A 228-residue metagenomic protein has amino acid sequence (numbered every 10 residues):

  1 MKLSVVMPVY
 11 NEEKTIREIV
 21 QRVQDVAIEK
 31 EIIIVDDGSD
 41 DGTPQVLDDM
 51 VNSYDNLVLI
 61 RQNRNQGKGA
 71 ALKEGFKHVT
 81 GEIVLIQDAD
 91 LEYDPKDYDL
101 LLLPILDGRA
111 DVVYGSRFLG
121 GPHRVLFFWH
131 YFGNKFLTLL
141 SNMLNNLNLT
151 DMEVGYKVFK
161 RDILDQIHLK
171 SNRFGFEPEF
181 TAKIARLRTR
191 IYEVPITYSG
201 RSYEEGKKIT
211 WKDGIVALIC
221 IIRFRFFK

Functional and structural regions predicted by a protein language model:
K2-S4, E31, E179: Cell-envelope/extracellular polymer assembly enzymes that use nucleotide-activated donors
E12-T15, S39, K68, D94: Donor nucleotide-sugar binding loop of glycosyltransferases
E12-V26: Short, well-formed alpha-helical segments that are part of the catalytic scaffolds of diverse glycosyltransferases
K14-E18, D41-M50: Acidic helix N-cap motif at the loop->helix transition within catalytic regions of sugar-transfer enzymes
K30-I33, P44-H78: Conserved donor nucleotide-binding strand/loop of the catalytic core
D36-Q45, L91: A conserved acidic beta->alpha catalytic loop
Q62-H78, I83, P95-F174, S199-C220 (+1 more regions): Acceptor/aglycone-binding surface of glycosyltransferases and processive sugar-polymer synthases
